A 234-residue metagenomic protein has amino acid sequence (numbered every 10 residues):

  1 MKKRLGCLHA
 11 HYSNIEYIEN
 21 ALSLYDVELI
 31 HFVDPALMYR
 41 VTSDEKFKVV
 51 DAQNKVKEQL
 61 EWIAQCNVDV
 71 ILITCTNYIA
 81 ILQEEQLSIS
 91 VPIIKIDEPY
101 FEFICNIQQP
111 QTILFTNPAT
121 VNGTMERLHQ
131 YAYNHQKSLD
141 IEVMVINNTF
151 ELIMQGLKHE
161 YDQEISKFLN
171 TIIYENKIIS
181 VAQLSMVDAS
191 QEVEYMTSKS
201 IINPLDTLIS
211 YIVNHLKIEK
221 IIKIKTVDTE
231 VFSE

Functional and structural regions predicted by a protein language model:
M1-E234: Non-catalytic structural scaffold of enzyme domains
